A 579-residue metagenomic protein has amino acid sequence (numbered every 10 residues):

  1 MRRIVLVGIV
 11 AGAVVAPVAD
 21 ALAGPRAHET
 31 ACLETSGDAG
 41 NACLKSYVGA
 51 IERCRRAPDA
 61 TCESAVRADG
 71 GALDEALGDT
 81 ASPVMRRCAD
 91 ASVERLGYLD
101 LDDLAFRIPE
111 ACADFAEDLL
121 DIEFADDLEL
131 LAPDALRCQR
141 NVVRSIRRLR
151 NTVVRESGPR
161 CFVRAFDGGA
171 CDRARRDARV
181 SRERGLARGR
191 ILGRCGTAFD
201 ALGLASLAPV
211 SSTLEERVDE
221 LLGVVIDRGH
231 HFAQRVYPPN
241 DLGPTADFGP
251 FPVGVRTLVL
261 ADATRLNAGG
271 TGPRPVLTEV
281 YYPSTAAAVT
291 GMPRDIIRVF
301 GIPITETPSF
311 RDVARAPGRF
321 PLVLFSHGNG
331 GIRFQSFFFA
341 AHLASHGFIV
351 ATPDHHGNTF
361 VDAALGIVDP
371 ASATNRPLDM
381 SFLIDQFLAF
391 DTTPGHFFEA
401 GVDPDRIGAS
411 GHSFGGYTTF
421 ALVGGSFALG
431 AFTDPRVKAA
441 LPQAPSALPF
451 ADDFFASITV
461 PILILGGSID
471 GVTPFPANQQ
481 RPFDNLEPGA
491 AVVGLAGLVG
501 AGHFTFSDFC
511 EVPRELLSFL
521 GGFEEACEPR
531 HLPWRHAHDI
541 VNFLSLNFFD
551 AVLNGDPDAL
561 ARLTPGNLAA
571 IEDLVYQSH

Functional and structural regions predicted by a protein language model:
A21-P239: Soluble, non-transmembrane alpha-helical interaction regions
N240-L324, Q335, C527-W534: Domain-level recognition of soluble alpha/beta enzyme cores, biased toward histidine phosphatases/phosphomutases
P244, S457-H538: Active-site-adjacent alpha-helix of alpha/beta-hydrolase-fold enzymes
A287-A288, T305-A363, G471-P476: Short substrate-entry loop that stabilizes the transition state in hydrolases
H327, G411-Y417: Conserved alpha/beta-hydrolase "nucleophile elbow" surrounding the catalytic nucleophile
S345, D369-P404, A409, A421: Alpha/beta-hydrolase active-site loop
L388, G416-A431: Short glycine-enriched nucleophile-adjacent loop and the immediately C-terminal alpha-helix near the catalytic center
G430-S446: A conserved short beta-strand
